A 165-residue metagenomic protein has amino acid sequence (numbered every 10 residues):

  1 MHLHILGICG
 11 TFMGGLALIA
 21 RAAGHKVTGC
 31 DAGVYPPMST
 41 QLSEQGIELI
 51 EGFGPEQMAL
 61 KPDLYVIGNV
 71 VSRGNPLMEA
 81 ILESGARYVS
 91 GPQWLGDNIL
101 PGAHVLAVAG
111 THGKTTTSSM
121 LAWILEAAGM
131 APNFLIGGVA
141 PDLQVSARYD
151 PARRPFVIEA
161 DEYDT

Functional and structural regions predicted by a protein language model:
M1-W94: N-terminal leader/targeting and accessory segments in enzymes
I19-A22, Q57, N69, R73-T165: Phosphate-binding loop of NTP-binding sites
